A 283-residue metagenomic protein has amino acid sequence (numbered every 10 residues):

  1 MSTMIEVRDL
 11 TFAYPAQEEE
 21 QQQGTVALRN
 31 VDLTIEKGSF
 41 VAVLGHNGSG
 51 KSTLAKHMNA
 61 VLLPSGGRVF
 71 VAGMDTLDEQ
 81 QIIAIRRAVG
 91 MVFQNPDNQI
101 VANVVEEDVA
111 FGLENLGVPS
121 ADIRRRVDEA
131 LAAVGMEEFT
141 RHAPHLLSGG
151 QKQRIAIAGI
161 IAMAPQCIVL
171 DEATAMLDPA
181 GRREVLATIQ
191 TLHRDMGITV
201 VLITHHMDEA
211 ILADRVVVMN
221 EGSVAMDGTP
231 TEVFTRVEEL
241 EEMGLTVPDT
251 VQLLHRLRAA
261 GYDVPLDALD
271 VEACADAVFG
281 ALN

Functional and structural regions predicted by a protein language model:
L44-H46: The feature captures the beta-strand-to-loop junction immediately N-terminal to the Walker
N59: Helix-to-loop junction immediately C-terminal to a conserved catalytic motif
G67-L77, I85: Conserved ABC transporter NBD signature motif
A121-F139: Conserved ABC ATPase "signature" region
A143-L147, Q151: Conserved ABC ATPase signature
I168-D171: Catalytic Walker B motif of ABC-type/P-loop ATPase nucleotide-binding domains
